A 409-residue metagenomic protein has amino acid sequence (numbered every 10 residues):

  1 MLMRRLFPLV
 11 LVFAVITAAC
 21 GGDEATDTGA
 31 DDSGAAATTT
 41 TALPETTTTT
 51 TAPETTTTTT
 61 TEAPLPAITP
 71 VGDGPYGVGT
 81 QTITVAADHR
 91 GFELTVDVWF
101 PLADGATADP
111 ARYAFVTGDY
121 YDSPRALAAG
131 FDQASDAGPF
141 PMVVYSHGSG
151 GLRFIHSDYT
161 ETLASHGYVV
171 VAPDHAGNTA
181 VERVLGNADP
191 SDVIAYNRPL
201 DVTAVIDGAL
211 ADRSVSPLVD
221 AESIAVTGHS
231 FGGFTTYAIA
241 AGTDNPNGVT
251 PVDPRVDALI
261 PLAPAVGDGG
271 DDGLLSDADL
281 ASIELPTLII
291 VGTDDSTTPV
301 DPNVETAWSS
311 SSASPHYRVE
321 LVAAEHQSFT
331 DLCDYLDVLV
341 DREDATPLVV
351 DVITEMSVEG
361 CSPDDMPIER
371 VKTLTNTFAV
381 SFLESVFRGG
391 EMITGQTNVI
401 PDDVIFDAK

Functional and structural regions predicted by a protein language model:
A14-A19: C-terminal motif of bacterial Sec signal peptides marking the signal peptidase cleavage site
G21-A30: Bacterial lipoprotein signal-peptidase II cleavage site
G29-P64: Extracellular mucin-like PTS domains
E62-V143, L336-D337, T346-I368: Domain-level recognition of soluble alpha/beta enzyme cores, biased toward histidine phosphatases/phosphomutases
G105-A106, P124-R183, D268-G269, S296-V300: Short substrate-entry loop that stabilizes the transition state in hydrolases
I155, Y159-S165, P190-E222, V226 (+1 more regions): Alpha/beta-hydrolase active-site loop
G248-H326: The feature captures the conserved acid-bearing segment of alpha/beta-hydrolase catalytic domains
S314, A323-H326, T330-K409: Alpha/beta-hydrolase-fold serine-hydrolase catalytic core, especially in secreted/extracellular enzymes
